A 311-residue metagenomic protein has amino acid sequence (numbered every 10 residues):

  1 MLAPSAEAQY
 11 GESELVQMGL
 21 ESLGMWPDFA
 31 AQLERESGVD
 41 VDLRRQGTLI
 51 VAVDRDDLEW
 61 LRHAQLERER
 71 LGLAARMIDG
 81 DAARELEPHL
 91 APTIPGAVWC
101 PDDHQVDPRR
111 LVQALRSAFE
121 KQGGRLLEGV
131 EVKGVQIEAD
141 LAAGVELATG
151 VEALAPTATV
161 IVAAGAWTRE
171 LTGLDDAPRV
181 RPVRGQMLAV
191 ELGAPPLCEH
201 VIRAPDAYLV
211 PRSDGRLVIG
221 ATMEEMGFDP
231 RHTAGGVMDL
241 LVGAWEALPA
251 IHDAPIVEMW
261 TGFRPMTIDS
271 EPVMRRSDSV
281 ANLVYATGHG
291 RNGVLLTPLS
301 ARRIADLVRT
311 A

Functional and structural regions predicted by a protein language model:
M1, V39-L43, T159-N282: Active-site substrate-recognition segment that forms the wall of the catalytic cavity or substrate channel
M1-A82, L86, G243-A244: Dinucleotide-binding Rossmann-like beta1-alpha1 core, especially the glycine-rich loop that anchors the ADP
S22-W26, L58-L61, G80, L111-V112 (+4 more regions): A general structural signal for well-ordered alpha-helical segments in protein cores
V39-A52, A64, L71, R76-Q122 (+3 more regions): Helix-loop-beta segment of a Rossmann-like dinucleotide-binding subdomain
D56, E87-P95, Q136-A143, A155 (+2 more regions): A short, glycine/Asx- and small/polar-enriched loop/turn that sits immediately N-terminal to a beta-strand
M77, D278-A311: C-terminal lid/capping helical subdomain adjacent to the catalytic/cofactor pocket in oxidative enzymes
D79-G80, E128-V130, T149, E258-W260: Short loop/edge segments at beta-strand edges and connector loops that shape dinucleotide/nucleotide cofactor-binding
A97-T159, A163: Helical element adjacent to the flavin cofactor pocket in flavoenzyme catalytic cores
